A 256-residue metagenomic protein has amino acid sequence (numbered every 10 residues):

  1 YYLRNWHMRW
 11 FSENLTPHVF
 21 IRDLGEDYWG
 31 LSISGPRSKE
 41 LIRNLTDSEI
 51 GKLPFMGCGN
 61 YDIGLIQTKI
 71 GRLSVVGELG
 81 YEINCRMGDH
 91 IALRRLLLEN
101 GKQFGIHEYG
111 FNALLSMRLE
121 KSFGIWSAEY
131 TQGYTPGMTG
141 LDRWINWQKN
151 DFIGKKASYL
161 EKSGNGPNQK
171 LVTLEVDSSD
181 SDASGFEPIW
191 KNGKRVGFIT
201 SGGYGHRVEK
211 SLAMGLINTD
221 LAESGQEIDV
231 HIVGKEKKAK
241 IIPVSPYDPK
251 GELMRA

Functional and structural regions predicted by a protein language model:
Y1-A256: Conserved, structured C-terminal
